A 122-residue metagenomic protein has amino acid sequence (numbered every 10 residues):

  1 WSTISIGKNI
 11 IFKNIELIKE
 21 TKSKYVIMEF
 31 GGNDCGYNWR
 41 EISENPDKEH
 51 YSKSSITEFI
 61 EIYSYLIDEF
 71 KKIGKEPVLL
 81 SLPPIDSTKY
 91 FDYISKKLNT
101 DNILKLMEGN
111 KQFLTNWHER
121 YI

Functional and structural regions predicted by a protein language model:
W1-S64: Conserved SGNH/GDSL esterase-like catalytic core that processes O-acyl groups on lipids and polysaccharides
G31-Y37, S81-K96: Short, solvent-exposed beta-strand-terminating loops
Y63-L66, Y121-I122: Hydrophobic residues within alpha-helices that form the first helical element adjacent to the glycine-rich loop
I67-K71: Surface-exposed amphipathic alpha-helices with a cationic face
I73-E76: A short helix->loop->beta-strand "cap" motif at the edges of active sites that frequently abuts
S87-I122: Substrate-gating cap/lid alpha-helix
